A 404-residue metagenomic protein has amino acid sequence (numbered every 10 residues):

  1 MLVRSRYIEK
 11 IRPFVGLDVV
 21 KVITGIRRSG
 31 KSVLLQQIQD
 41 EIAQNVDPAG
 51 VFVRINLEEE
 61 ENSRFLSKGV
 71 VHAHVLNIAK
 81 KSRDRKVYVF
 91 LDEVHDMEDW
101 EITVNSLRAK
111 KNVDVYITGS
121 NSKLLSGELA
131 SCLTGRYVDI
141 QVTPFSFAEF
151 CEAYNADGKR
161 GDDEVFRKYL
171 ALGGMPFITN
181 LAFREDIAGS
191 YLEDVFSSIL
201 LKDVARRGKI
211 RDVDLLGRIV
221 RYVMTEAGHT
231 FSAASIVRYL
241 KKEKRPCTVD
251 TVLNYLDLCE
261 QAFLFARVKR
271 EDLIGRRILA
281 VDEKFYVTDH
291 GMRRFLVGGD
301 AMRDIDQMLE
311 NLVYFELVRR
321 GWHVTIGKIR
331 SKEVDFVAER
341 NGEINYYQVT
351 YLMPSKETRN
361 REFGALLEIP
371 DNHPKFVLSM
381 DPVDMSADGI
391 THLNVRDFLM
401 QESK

Functional and structural regions predicted by a protein language model:
L2-G16: Pre-Walker A adenine-sensing motif
I23: Hydrophobic anchor at the beta1->P-loop junction of P-loop NTPases
K31: Conserved lysine of the Walker
L34, I38: Hydrophobic positions on the alpha1 helix immediately C-terminal to the Walker A/P-loop
Q44-E59: Conserved catalytic segments around the Walker B and adjacent sensor/switch elements of P-loop NTPase domains
I55-D84: Short glycine-rich substrate-engagement loop in P-loop NTPases that contacts/grips substrate
S120-S122, G127-T230: Interdomain motor-coupling "hinge/lid" segment immediately C-terminal to the ATP-binding subdomain of NTP-driven enzymes
F183-E343: Accessory nucleic acid-recognition modules appended to NTPase machines
